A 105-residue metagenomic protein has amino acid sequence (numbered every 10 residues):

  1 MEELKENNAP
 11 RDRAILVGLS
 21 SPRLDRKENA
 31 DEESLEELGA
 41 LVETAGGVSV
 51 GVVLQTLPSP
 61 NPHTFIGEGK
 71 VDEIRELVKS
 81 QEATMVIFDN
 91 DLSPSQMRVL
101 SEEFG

Functional and structural regions predicted by a protein language model:
M1-G105: N-terminal accessory targeting/assembly segments
